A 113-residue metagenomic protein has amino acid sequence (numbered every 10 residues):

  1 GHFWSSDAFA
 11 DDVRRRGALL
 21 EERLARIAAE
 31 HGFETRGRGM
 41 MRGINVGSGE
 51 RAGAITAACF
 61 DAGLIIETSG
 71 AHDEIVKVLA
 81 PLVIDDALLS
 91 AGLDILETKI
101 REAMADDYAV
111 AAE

Functional and structural regions predicted by a protein language model:
G1-E113: Conserved N-terminal phosphate-binding loop of PLP-dependent enzymes in the Aspartate aminotransferase
